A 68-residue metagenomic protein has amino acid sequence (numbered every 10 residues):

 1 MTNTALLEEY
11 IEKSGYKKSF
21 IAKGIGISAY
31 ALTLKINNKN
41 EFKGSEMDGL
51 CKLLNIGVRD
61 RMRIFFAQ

Functional and structural regions predicted by a protein language model:
M1-K17: A short, Lys/Arg-rich alpha-helix, primarily the initiator
Y10, G24, K35, I64: Residues in the recognition helix of alpha-helical DNA-binding motifs
K18, A29, M47: Helix-turn-helix DNA-binding elements, focusing on the entry/boundary residues of the two helices that contact DNA
F20-A22: Short alpha-helical "recognition helix" segments of helix-turn-helix
I27-F42: Recognition helix of helix-turn-helix/homeodomain-like DNA-binding domains that insert into the DNA major groove
S45-R61: DNA major-groove recognition helix of helix-turn-helix/homeodomain DNA-binding modules
R61-Q68: Short amphipathic recognition helices of helix-turn-helix/homeodomain-type DNA-binding modules
